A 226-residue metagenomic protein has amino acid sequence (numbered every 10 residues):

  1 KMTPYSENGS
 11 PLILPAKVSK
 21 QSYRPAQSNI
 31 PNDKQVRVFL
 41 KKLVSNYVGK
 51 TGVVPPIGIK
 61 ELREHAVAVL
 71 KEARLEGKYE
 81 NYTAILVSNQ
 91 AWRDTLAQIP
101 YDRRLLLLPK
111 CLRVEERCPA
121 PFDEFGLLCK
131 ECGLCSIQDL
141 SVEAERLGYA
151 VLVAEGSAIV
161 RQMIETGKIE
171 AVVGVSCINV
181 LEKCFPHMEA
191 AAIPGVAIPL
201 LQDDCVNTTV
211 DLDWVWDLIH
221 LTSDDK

Functional and structural regions predicted by a protein language model:
K1-K110: Electropositive, gly/pro-rich neighborhoods at or near active sites that engage anionic ligands
L96-Y149: Redox- and metal-dependent alpha/beta enzyme cores, enriched for Fe-S-associated oxidoreductases and cofactor-handling
L108-P109, L152-G156, V173-I178: Short His-Asn-centered micro-motif
L147, A191-I193: Short, structured coil segments at secondary-structure junctions
G156-E165, V180-L181: A short, acidic, amphipathic alpha-helical segment used as a generic capping/interface helix at domain edges
M163, E182-H187, D204-D211: Short, charged, surface-exposed secondary-structure boundary motifs
K168-I169: Proline-aspartate-enriched helix->loop->beta-strand connector
P194-K226: Ser/Thr/Gly-rich flexible loops in soluble cytosolic domains mediating phosphotransfer, phosphorylation
